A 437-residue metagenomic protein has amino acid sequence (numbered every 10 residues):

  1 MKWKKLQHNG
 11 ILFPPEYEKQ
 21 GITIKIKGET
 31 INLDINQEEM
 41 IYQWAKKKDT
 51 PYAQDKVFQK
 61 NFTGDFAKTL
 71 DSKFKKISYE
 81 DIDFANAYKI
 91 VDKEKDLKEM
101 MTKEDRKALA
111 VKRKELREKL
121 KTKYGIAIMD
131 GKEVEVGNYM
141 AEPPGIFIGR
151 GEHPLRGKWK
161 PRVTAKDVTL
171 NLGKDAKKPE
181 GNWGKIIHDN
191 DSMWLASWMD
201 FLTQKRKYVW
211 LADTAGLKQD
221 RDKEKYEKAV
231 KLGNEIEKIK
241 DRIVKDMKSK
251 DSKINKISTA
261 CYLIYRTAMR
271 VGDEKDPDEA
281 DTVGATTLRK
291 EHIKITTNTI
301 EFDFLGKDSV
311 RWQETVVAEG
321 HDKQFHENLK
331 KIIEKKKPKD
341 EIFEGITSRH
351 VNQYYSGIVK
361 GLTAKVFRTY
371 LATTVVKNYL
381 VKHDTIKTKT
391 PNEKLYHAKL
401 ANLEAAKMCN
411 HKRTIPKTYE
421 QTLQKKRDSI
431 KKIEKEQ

Functional and structural regions predicted by a protein language model:
M1-R242, T414-K417, I430, E434-Q437: Charge-rich, intrinsically disordered N-terminal extensions that act as flexible nucleic-acid engagement or regulatory
G181-W183, M199, K207-E436: Extended accessory and catalytic-adjacent subdomains in large enzymes
